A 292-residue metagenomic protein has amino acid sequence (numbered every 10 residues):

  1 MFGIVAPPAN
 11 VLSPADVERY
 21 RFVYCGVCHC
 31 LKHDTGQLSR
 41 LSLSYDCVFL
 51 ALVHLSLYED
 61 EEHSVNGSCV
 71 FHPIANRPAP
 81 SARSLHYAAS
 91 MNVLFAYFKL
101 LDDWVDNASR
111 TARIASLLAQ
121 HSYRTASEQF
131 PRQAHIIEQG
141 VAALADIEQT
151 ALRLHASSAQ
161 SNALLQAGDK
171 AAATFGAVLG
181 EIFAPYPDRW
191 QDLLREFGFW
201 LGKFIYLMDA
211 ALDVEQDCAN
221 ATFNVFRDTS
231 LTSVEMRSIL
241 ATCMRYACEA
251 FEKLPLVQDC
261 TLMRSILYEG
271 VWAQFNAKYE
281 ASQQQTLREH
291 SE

Functional and structural regions predicted by a protein language model:
M1-F175, L179-E196, K203, L207-A241 (+5 more regions): Acidic catalytic motifs of isoprenoid enzymes
